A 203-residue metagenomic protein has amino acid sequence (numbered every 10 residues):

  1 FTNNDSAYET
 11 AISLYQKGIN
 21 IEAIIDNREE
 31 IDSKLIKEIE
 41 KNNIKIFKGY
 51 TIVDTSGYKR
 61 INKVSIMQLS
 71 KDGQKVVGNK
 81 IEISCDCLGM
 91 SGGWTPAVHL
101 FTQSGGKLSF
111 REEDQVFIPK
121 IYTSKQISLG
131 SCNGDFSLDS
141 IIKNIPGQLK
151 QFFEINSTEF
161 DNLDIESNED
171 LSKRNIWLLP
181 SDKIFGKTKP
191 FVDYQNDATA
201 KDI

Functional and structural regions predicted by a protein language model:
F1-I203: Residues forming the flavin
